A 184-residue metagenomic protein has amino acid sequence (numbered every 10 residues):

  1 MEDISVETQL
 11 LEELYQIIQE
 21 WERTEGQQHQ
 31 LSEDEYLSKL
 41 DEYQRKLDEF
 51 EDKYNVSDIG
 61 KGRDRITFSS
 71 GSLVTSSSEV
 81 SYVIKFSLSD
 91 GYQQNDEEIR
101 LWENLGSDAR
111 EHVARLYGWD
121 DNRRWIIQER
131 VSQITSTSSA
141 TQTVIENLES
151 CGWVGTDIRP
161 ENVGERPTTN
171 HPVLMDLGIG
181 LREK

Functional and structural regions predicted by a protein language model:
E2-S57: Juxta-kinase regulatory segment immediately upstream of eukaryotic protein kinase catalytic domains
N55-N104: ATP-binding glycine-rich loop module of kinase domains
S69-S72, F86, G118, R130 (+1 more regions): Conserved hydrophobic "DFG−1" position in protein kinase catalytic cores
S87-S89, E129-Q133, D176-I179: Secondary-structure transition/turn motif
G91-R100, T135-Q142, E183-K184: Active-site-adjacent loop/helix micro-motif of nuclease/hydrolase catalytic cores
E103-V144: Conserved structural core of kinase catalytic domains
E146-W153: Protein kinase catalytic-loop region centered on the HRD/HxD motif
D157-K184: Catalytic activation segment of kinase domains across protein kinase-like and atypical kinase folds
